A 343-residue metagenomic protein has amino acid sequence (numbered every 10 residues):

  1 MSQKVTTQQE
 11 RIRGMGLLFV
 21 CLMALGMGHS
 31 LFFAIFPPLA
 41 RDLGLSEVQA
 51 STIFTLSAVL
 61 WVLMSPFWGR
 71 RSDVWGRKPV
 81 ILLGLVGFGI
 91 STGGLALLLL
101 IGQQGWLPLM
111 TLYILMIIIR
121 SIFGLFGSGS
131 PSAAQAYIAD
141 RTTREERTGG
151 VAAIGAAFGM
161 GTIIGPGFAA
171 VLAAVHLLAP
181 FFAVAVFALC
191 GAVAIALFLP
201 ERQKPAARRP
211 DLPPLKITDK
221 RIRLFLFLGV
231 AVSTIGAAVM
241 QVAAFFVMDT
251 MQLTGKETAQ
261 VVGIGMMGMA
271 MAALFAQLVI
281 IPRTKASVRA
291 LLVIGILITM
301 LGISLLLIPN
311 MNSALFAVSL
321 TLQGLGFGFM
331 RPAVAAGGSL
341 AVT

Functional and structural regions predicted by a protein language model:
M1-I12, P200-F227: Juxtamembrane intracellular "pre-TM" segments in multi-pass secondary transporters
M23, G105-G129, A314-F329: Hydrophobic core of transmembrane alpha-helices in multi-pass small-molecule transporters, especially MFS/SLC-type
A34-Q49, Q241-V261: Short amphipathic helix-loop junctions that connect adjacent transmembrane helices in Major Facilitator Superfamily/SLC
V59-L63, V261-T284: Transmembrane alpha-helices of Major Facilitator/SLC transporters
M64-R77, F275-R289: Helix-to-loop junctions at the C-terminal end of transmembrane segments in multipass secondary transporters
V86-L109, I298-M311: C-terminal ends and interior cores of transmembrane alpha-helices in multi-pass membrane transporters/permeases
I117-F158: Cytoplasmic helix-loop-helix junction between adjacent transmembrane helices in 12-TM secondary transporters
V288-V334: C-terminal transmembrane helical hairpin of 12-TM major facilitator-type secondary transporters
